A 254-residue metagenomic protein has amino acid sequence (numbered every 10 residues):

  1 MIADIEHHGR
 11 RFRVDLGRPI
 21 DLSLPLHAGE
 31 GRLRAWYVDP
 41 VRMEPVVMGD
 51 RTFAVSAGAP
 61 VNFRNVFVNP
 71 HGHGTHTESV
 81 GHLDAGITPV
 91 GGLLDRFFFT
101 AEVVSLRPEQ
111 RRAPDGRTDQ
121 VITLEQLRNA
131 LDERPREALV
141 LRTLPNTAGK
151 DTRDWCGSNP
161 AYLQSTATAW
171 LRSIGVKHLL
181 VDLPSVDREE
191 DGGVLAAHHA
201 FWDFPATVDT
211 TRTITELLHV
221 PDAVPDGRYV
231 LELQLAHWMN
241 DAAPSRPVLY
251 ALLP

Functional and structural regions predicted by a protein language model:
M1-P254: Active-/binding-site microenvironments in catalytic and ligand-binding cores
